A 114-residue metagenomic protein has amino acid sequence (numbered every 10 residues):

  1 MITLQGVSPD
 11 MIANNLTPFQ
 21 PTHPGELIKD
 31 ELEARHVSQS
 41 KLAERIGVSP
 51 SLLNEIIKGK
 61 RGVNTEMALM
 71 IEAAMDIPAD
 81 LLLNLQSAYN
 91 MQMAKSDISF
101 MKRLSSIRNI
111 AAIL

Functional and structural regions predicted by a protein language model:
M1-R35, R103-I107, A111-L114: N-terminal flexible/basic segments that precede or flank functional cores
I28, Q39, A68: Generic structural marker for isolated residues within well-ordered, non-membrane alpha-helices of soluble domains
L32, A43, E72: The alpha-helix within a helix-turn-helix
V37-E55: Short alpha-helical DNA-recognition segment
E66-N84: DNA major-groove recognition helix of helix-turn-helix/homeodomain DNA-binding modules
L83-L114: Short, charged recognition helix plus adjacent turn of helix-turn-helix-like nucleic-acid-binding domains
